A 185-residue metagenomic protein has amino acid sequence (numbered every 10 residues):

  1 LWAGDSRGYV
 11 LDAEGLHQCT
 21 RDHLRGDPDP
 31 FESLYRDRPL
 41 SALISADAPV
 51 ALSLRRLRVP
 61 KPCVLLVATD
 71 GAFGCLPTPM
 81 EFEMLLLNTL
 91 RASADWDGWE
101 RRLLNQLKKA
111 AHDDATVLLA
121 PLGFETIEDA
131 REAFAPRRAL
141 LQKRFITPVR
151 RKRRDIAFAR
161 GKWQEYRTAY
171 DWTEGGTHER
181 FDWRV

Functional and structural regions predicted by a protein language model:
L1-A13: Conserved catalytic micro-motifs used in adenylation/nucleotidyl-transfer and phosphoryl/amide- and methyl-transfer
L1-W2, Q18-C19, A68: A structural signal for short, well-ordered beta-strand segments and their strand-loop junctions that often border
Y9-L11, Q18-C19, G26-D29, G74-P77: Short acidic/glycine-rich loop or secondary-structure boundary segments that cap or lie
A13, R25-P28, L34-Y35, L90-A94 (+1 more regions): Glycine-rich loops and low-complexity Gly/Arg-rich segments that provide flexible linkers or classic glycine-based
A13-L16, L122-F124: Short loop segments at secondary-structure junctions
H17-L65: Conserved, helical-rich catalytic subdomain that frames metal- and/or nucleotide-binding sites in enzyme alpha/beta
S45-V185: C-terminal catalytic subdomain
